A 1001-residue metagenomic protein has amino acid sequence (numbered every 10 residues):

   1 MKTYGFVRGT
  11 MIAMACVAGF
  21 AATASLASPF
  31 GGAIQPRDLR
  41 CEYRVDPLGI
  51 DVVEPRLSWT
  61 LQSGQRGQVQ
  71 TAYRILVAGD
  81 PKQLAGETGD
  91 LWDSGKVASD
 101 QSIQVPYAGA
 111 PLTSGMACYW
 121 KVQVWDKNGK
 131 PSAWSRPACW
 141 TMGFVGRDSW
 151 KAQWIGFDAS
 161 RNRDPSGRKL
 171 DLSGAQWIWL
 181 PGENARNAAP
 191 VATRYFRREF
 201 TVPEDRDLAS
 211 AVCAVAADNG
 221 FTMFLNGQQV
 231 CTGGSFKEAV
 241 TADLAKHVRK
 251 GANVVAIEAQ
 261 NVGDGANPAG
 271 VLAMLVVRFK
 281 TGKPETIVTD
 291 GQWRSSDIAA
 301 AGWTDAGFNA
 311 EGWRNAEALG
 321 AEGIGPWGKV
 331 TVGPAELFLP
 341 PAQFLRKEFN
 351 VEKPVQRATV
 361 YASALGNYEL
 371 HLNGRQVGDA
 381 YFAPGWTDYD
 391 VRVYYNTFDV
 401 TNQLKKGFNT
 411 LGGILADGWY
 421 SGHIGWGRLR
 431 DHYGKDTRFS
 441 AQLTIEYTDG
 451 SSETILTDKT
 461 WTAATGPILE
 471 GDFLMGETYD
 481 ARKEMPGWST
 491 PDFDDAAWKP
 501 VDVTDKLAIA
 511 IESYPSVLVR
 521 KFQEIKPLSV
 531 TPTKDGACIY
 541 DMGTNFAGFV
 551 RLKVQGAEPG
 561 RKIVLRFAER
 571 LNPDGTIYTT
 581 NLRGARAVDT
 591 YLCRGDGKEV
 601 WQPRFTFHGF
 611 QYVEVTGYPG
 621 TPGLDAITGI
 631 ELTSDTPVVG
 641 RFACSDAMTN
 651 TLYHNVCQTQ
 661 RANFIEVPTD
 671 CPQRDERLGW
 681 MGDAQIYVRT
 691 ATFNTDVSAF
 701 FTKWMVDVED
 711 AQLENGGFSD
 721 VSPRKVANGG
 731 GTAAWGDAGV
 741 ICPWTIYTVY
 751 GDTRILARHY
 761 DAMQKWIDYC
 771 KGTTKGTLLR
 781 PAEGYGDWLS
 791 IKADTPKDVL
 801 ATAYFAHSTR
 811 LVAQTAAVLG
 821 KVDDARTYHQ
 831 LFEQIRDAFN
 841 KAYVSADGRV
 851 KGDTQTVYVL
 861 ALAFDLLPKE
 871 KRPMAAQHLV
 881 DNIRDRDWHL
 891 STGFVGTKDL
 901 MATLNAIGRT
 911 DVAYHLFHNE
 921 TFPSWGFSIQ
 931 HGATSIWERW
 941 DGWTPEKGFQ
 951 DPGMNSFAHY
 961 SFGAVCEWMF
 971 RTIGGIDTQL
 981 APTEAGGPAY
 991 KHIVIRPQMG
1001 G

Functional and structural regions predicted by a protein language model:
T10-A21: Bacterial N-terminal signal peptides
A21-P29: Boundary at the C-terminal end of the N-terminal hydrophobic targeting segment
P29-A117, K121-R674, G682-D683, A699-T702 (+3 more regions): Extracellular/oxidizing-compartment recognition motifs
A239-A242, F344, Y381, G427-R428 (+9 more regions): Active-site-adjacent structural elements in folded domains
G366-N367, L456-T465, Y612, T621-N655 (+9 more regions): Active-site acid/base region of carbohydrate-active enzymes
D431, K435-Q442, T454-G487, D492 (+2 more regions): Non-catalytic C-terminal accessory modules of carbohydrate-active enzymes
S845-M954: Extracellular polysaccharide-recognition and catalytic grooves
